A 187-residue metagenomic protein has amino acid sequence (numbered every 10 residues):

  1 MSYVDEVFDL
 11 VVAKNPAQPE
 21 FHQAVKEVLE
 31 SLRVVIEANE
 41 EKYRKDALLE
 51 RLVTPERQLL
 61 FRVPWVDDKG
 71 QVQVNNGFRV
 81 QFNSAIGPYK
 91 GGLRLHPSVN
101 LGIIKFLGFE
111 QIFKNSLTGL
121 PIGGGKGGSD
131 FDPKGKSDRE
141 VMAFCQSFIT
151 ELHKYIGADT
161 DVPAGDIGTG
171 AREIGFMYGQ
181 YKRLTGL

Functional and structural regions predicted by a protein language model:
D9, A13-L29: Ordered core of a single globular domain
H22-E27, S31, A38, P163-T169: Substrate-binding/catalytic subdomain of NAD(P)-dependent oxidoreductase enzymes
E41-Q71: Structured beta-strand/loop patches that form or line metal/cofactor-binding pockets in enzymes
F61-D68, Q73-F82, G179-Y181: Short beta-strand elements
Q71-I112: N-terminal cap/recognition module
H96, N115-L187: Glycine/serine-rich phosphate-binding loop and adjoining beta1-alpha1 elements at the start of nucleotide-handling
